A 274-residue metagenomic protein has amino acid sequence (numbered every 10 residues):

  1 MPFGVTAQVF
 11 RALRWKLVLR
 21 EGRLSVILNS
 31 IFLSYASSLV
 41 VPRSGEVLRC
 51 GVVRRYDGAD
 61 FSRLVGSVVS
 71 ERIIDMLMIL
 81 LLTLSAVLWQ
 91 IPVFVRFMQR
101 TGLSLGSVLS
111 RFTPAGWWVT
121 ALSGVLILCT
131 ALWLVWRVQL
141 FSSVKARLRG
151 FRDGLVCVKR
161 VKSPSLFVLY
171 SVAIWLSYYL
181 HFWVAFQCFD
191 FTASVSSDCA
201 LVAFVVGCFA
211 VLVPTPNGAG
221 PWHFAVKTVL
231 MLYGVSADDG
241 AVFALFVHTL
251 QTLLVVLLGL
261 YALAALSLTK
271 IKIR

Functional and structural regions predicted by a protein language model:
M1-F32, W89-V211, L250-R274: Predominantly cytoplasmic-facing regulatory/coupling regions of multi-pass membrane proteins
A12, K16, V47-V52: Helix-loop junctions and terminal segments of transmembrane helices in multi-pass membrane transport/translocation
R20, L39, R55, Q187-F191 (+2 more regions): Transmembrane helix-loop junction
L24-N29, S44-E46, A59-I73, L80 (+1 more regions): Membrane-interface alpha-helices at helix entry/exit sites of multi-pass transporters
F32-L48, R55, L155: Short intracellular "coupling" helices and adjacent cytoplasmic loop segments at the cytosolic face of multi-pass
L33-P42, V202-H223: Transmembrane alpha-helix interface/packing and boundary motifs in multi-pass membrane proteins, characterized by
A36-V41, V65-L88, L245-L257: Membrane-embedded alpha-helical segments of transport systems, primarily multispan ion/solute transporters
V53-D60, G154, F224-V242: Interfacial segments of multi-pass membrane proteins
